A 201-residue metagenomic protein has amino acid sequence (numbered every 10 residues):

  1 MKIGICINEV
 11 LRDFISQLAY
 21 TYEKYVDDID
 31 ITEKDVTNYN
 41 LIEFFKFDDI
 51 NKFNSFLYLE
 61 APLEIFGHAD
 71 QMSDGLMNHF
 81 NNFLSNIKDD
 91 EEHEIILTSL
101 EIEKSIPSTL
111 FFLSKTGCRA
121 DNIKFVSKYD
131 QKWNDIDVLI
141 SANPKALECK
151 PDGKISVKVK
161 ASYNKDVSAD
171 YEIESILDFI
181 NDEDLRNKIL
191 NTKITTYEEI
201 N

Functional and structural regions predicted by a protein language model:
M1-K52: Active-site neighborhood of HAD-like aspartate-dependent phosphohydrolases
E9-R12, Q17-L18, L100-K104, D130 (+2 more regions): Short, solvent-exposed loop/turn segments at secondary-structure junctions
L41-N82: Metal-dependent phosphoesterase signature
G67-L76, F80-L110: Substrate-recognition element of Asp-dependent hydrolases with the DxDx(T/V) motif
S99-K150: Substrate-recognition "cap/lid" segment bordering the active-site pocket of phosphatases
V138-I176: Acidic, Mg2+-coordinating phosphoryl-transfer loop and its flanking beta/alpha structural elements, shared across
S162-N201: Charged phosphate-binding loop/patch that engages nucleotide di/tri-phosphates or the phosphate backbone of nucleic
